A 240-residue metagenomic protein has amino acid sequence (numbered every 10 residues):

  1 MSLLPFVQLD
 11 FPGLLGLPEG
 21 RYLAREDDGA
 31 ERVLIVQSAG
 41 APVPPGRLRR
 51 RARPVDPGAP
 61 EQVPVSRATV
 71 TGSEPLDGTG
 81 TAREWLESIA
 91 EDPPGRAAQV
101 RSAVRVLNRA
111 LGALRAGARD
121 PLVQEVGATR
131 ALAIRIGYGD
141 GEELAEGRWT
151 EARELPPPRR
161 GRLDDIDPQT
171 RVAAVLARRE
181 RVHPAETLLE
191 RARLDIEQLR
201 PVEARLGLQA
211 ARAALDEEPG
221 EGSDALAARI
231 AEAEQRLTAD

Functional and structural regions predicted by a protein language model:
M1, D77-T81, D216-E221: Polar low-complexity intrinsically disordered regions
M1-V63: Long, contiguous, compositionally biased segments that the model treats as domain-scale units
I35-R181: Extended, non-transmembrane interaction/recognition domains
T170-E186, E190, L194-P201, Q209: Extended, well-ordered protein cores
R191-D240: Alpha-helical oligomerization segments
